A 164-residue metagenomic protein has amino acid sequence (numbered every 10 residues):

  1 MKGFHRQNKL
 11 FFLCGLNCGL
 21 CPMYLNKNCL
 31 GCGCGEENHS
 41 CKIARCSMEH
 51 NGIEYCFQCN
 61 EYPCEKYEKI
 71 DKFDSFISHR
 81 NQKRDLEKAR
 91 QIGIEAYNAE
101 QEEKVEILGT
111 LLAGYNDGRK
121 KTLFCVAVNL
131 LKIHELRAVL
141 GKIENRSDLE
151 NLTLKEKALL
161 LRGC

Functional and structural regions predicted by a protein language model:
M1-C164: Cysteine-centered metal-binding/redox modules
